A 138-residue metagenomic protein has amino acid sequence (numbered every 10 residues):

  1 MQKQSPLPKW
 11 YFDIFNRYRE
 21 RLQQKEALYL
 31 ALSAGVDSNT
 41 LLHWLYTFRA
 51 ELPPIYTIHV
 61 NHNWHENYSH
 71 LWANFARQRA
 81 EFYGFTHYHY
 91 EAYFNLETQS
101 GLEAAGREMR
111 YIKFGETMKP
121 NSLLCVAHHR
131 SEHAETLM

Functional and structural regions predicted by a protein language model:
Q2-M138: Core alpha/beta nucleotide-donor-binding catalytic domains of modification enzymes
